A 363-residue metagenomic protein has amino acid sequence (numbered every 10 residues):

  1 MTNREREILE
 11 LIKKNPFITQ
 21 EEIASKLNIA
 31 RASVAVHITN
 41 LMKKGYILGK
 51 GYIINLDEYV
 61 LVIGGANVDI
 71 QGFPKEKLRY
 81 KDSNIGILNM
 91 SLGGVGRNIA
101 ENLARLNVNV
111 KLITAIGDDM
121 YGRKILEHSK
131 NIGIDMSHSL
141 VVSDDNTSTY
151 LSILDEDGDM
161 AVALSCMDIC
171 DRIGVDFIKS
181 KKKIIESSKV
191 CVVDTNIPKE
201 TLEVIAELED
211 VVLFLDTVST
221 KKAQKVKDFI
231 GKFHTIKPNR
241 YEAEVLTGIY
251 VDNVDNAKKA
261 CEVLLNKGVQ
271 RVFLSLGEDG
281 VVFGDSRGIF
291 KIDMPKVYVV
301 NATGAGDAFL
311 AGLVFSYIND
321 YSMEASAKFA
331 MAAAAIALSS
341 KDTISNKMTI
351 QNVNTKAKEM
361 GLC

Functional and structural regions predicted by a protein language model:
M1-Q20, K26-L27, R31-A32, T39-N55 (+2 more regions): Conserved phosphate-binding/catalytic region of the ribokinase-like
N3-R4, I8-E10, I18-E22, K26 (+2 more regions): Glycine-rich phosphate/adenosyl-contacting loop at the front of the ribokinase-like
K43-G45, D171-D176, L215-K221: Short gly/ser/thr-rich secondary-structure transition/capping motifs
L56-D57, K75, Y80-I85, R105-K189 (+1 more regions): Conserved N-terminal subdomain of the carbohydrate kinase-like
L103, N239, G306: Short, conserved phosphate/pyrophosphate- and ester-handling motifs at nucleotide-, phospho-/glycolipid
N109-V110, M136-S137, L213, V272 (+1 more regions): Hydrophobic anchor at the start of a short beta-strand that flanks the dinucleotide cofactor-binding loop
V190-K259, G280: Conserved beta-alpha-beta core of the PfkB/ribokinase-like small-molecule kinase fold
